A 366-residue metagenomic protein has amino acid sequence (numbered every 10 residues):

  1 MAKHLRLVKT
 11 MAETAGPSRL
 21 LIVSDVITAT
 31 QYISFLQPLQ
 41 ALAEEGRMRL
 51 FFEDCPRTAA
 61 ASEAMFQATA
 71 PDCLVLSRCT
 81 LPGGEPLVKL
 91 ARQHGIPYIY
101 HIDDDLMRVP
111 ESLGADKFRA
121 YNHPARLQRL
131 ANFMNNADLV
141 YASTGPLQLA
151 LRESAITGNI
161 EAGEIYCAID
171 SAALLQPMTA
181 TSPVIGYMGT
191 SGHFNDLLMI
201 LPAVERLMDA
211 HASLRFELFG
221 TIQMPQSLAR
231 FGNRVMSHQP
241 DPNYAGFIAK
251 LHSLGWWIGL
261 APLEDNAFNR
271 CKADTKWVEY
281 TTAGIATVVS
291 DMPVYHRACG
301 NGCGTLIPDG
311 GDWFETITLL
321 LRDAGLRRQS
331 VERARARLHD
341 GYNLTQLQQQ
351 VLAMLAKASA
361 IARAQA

Functional and structural regions predicted by a protein language model:
M1-L76, T80-P82, D196: N-terminal pre-catalytic "stem/leader" segment of glycosyltransferase-like enzymes
L5-V8, L344-A366: C-terminal alpha-helical cap of glycosyltransferases
V26-A41, E45-R47, C167-A173, A180-S253: Conserved catalytic-core segment of nucleotide-activated headgroup transferases in glycan assembly
L90, L106, A120-L139: Membrane-proximal helix-turn-helix segments that form the acceptor-binding/catalytic region of lipid-linked
N135-L174: Donor nucleotide-sugar binding/catalytic pocket of nucleotide-sugar-dependent glycosyltransferases
G192-N195, P240-T282, V288-R297: Nucleotide-sugar-dependent
N301-G311, L319-G325: Conserved acidic donor-binding segment of nucleotide-sugar-dependent glycosyltransferases
R322-A356: A charged, aromatic-enriched C-terminal amphipathic alpha-helix characteristic of glycosyltransferases across folds
